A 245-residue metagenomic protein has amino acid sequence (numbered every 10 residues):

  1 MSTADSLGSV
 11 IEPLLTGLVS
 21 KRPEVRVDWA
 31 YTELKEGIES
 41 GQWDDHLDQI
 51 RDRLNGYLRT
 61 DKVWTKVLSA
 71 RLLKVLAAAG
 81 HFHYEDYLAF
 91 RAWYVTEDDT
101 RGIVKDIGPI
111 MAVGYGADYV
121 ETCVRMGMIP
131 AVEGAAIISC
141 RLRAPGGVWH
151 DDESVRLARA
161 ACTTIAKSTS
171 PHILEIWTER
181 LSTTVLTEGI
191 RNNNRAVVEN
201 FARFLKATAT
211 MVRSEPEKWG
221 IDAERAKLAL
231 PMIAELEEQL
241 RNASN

Functional and structural regions predicted by a protein language model:
S2, S6, Q42, H46 (+10 more regions): Serine/threonine-rich low-complexity intrinsically disordered regions
S2-I11, P23, T183-N245: Eukaryotic acidic, Ser/Thr-rich intrinsically disordered low-complexity regions
T3-D28, I38-D61: Internal amphipathic alpha-helical repeat/solenoid segments
P13-K21, G56-D61, T96-D106, C140-W149 (+2 more regions): Helix-loop junctions that connect tandem helical modules in alpha-solenoid scaffolds
T32, L72-V75, Y119, R156 (+4 more regions): Core register positions within helices of long alpha-helical scaffolds
L34-I38, D45-W177: Eukaryote-skewed repeat-based solenoidal scaffolds used as protein-protein interaction platforms, primarily
V155-L205: Accessory, usually C-terminal, subdomains that scaffold auxiliary metal cofactors
